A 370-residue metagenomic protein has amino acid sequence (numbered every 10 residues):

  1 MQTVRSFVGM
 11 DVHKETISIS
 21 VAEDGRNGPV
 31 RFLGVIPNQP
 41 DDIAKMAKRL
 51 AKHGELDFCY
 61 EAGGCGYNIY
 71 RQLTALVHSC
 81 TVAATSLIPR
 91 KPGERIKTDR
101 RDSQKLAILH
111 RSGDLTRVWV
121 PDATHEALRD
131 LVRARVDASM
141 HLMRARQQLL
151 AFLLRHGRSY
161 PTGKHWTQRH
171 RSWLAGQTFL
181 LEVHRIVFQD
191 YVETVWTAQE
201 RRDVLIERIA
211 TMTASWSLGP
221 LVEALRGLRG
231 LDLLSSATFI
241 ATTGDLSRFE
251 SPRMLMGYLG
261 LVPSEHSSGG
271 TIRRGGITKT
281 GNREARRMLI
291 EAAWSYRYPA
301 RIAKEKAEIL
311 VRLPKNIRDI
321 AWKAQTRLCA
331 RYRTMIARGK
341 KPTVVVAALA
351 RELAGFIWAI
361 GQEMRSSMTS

Functional and structural regions predicted by a protein language model:
M1-S370: A detector of single, family-specific signature residues that are central to catalytic or substrate-handling motifs
